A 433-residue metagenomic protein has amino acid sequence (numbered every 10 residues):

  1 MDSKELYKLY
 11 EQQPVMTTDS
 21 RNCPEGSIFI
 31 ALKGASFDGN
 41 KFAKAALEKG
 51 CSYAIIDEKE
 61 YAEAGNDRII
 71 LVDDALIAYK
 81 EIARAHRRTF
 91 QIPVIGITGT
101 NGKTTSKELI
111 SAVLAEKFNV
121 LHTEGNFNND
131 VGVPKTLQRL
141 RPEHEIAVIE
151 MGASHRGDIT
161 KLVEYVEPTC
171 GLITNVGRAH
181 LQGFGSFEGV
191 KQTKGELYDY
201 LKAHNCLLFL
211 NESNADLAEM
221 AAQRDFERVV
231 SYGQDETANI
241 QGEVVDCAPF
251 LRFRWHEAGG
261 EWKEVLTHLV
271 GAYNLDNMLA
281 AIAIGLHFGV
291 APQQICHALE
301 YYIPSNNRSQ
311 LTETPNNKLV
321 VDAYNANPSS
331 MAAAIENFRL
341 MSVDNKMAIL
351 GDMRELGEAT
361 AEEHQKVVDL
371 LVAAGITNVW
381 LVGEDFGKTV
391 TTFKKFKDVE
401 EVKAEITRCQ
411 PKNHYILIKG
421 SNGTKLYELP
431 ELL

Functional and structural regions predicted by a protein language model:
M1-E81, A85, V270, L340-D344 (+2 more regions): N-terminal leader/targeting and accessory segments in enzymes
S20-A31, V120, V131, K135-A147 (+2 more regions): Mobile, glycine- and charge-enriched loop segments and immediately flanking short secondary-structure elements within
S27, A46, I82, I97 (+13 more regions): Residue-level signal for inorganic ion chemistry
G34-F37, P304-N307, A323-F393, S421: Active-site beta-alpha connecting loops in nucleotide-dependent enzymes
E60-G65, L172-K318, V343-D344, D369-N378 (+2 more regions): Acidic, Mg2+-coordinating active-site environments of NTP-dependent enzymes
A78-E212, A218-D225, A404-C409, E431-L433: Phosphate-binding loop of NTP-binding sites
I97, N306-R308, G423-L429: ATP-dependent carboxylate/acyl-activation modules
K395, N413-E431: Peripheral docking tails and interdomain loops at the edges of cofactor- or intermediate-handling domains
